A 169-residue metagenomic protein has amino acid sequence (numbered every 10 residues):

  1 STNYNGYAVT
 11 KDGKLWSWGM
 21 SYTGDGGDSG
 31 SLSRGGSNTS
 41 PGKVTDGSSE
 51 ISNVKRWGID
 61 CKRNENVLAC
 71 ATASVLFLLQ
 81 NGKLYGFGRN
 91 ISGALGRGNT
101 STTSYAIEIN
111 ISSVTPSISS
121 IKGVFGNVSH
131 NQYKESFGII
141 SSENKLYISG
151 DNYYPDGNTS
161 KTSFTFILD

Functional and structural regions predicted by a protein language model:
S1, W57-C70, V124-N131: Structural signature of eukaryotic scaffold interfaces centered on beta-propeller domains
T2, T10, G36, A71-T72 (+3 more regions): Structural signature of WD-repeat beta-propellers
T2-N3, A71-T72, T102, S120 (+2 more regions): Beta-rich catalytic cores
Y4-A8, S17, C61, S74-F77 (+3 more regions): Conserved core positions of repeat-based scaffolds
W18-D46, F87-I109, Y147-D169: Short glycine/serine- and acidic-residue-enriched loop/turn motifs that recur at repeat junctions
